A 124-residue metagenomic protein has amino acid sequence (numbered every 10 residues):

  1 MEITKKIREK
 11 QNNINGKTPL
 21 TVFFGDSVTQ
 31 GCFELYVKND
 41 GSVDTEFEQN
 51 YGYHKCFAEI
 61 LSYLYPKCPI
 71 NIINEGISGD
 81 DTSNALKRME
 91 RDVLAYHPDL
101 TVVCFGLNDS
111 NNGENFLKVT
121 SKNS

Functional and structural regions predicted by a protein language model:
M1-E75, E90-H97: Serine-esterase "nucleophile elbow" of acetyl-processing enzymes
S27-V28, T45, E75-D80, L100-N115: Cell-envelope and extracellular/periplasmic
G31, V37, T82-A85, N112: Residues at secondary-structure transition points
I77-L100, E114-S124: Catalytic-core regions of hydrolytic enzymes
